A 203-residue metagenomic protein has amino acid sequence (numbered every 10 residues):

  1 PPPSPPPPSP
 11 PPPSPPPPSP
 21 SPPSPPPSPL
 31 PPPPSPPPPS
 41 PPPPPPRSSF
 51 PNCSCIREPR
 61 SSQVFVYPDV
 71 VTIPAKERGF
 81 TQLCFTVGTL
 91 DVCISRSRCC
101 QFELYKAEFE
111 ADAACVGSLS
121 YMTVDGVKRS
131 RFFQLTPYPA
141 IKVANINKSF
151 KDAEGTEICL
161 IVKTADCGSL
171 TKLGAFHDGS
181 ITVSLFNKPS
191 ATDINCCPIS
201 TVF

Functional and structural regions predicted by a protein language model:
P1-S54, P198-F203: Low-complexity, Pro/Ser/Thr-rich intrinsically disordered segments of extracellular/cell-surface proteins
P45-F203: Extracellular or exported targeting regions of proteins
